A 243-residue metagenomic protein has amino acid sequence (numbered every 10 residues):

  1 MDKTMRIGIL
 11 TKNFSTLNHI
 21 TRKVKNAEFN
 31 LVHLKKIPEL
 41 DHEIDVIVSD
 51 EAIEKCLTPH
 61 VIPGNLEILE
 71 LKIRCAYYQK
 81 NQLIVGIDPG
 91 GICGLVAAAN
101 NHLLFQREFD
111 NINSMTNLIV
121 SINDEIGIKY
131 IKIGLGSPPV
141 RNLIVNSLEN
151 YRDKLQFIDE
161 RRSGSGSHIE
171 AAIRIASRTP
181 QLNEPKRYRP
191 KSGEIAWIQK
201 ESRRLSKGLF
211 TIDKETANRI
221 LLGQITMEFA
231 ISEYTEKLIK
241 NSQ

Functional and structural regions predicted by a protein language model:
M1-H33, I37-I84, G91-Q243: Phosphate- and other anionic-substrate recognition elements at nucleic-acid/protein interfaces
